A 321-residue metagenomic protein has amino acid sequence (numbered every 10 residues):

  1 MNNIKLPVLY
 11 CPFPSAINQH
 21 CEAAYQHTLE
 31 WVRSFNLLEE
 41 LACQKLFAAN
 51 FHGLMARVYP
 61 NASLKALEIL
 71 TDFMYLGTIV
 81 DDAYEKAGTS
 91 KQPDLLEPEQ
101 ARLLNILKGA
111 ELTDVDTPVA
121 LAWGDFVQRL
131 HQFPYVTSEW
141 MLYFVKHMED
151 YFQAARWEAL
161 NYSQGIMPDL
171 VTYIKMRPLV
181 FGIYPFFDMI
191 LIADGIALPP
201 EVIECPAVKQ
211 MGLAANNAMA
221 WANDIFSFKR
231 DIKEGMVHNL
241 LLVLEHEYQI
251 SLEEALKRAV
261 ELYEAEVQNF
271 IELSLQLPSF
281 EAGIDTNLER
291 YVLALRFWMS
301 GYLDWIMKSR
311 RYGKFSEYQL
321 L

Functional and structural regions predicted by a protein language model:
M1-L321: Alpha-helical, largely C-terminal catalytic domains that coordinate divalent metal ions via clustered Asp/Glu/His
